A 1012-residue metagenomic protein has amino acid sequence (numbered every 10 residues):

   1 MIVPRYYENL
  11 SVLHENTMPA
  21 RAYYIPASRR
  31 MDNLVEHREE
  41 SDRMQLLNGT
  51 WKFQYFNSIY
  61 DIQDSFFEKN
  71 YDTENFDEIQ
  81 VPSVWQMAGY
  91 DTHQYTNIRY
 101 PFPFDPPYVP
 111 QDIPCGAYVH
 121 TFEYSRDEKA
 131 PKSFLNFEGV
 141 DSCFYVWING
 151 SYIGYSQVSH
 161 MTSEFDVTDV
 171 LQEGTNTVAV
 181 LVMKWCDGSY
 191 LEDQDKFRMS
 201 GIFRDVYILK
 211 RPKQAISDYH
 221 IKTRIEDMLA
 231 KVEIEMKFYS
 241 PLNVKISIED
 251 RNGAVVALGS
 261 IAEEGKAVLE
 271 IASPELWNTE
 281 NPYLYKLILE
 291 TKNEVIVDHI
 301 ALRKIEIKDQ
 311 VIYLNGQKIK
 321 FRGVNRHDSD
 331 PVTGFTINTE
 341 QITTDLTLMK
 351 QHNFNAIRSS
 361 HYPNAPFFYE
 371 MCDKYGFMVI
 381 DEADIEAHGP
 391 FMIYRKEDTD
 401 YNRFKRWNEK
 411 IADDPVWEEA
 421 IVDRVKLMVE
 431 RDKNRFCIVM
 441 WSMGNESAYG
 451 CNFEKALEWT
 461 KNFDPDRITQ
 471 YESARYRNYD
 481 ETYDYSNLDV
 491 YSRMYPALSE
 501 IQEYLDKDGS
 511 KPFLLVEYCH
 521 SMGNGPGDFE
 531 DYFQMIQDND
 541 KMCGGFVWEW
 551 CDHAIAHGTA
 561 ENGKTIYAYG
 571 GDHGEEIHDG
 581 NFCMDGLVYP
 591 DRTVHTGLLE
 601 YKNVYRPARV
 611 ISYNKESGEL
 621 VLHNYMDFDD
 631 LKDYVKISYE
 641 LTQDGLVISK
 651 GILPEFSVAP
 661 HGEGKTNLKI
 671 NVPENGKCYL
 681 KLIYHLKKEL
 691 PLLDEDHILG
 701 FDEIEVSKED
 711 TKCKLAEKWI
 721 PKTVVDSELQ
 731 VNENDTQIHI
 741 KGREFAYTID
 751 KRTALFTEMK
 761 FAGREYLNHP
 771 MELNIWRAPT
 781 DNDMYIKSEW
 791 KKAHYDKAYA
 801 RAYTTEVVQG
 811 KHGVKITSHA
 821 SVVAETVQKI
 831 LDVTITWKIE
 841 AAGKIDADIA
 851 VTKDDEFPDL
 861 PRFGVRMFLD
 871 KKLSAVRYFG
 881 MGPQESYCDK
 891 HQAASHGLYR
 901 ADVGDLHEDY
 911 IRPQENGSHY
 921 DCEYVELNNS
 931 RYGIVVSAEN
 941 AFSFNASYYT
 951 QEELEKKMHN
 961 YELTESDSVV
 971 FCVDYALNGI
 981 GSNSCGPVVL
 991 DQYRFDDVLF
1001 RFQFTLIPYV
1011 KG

Functional and structural regions predicted by a protein language model:
M1-E39, A88, T96, S151 (+4 more regions): Extended substrate-binding grooves/exosites of carbohydrate-active enzymes
I2-M18, H37-R38, K52-F56, V84-T92 (+4 more regions): Accessory beta-strand-rich segments of carbohydrate-active enzymes
I2-P26, M31-R38, I153-G154, T177-K210 (+5 more regions): Glycine/proline-rich low-complexity spacer/linker segments in large multi-domain proteins
V84-M87, T92, R99-Y108, Q157 (+8 more regions): An acidic-aromatic loop/edge-strand motif
M87-G89, K184, N278, K669-G676 (+2 more regions): Beta-strand/loop-rich accessory regions of lumenal/periplasmic or secreted enzymes, predominantly carbohydrate-active
Q172-T175, E235-K308, C678-E717, V724: Extended acidic/polar, glycine-enriched regions that form or flank non-catalytic beta-rich accessory modules
K213-S240, H595-V635, P721-D735, I849: Surface beta-strand/loop "capping" patches
S260-A272, G645-N675: Intrinsically disordered, low-complexity Pro/Gly/Ser/Thr-rich segments with frequent PxxP/GP/PP motifs and embedded
